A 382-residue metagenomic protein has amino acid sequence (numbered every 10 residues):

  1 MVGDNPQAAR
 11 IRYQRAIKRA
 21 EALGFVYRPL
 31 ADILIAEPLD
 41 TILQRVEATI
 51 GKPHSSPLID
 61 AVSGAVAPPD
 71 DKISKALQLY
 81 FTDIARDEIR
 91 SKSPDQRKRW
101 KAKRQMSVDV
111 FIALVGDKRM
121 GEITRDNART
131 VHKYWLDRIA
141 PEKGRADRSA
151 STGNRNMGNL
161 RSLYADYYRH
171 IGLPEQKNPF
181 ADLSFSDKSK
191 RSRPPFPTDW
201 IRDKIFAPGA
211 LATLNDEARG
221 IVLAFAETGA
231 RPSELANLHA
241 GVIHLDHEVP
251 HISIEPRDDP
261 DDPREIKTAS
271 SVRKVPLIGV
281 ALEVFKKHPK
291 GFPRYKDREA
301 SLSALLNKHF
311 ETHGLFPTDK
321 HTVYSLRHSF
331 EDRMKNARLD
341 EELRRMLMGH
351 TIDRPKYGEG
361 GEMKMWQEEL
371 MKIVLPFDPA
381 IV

Functional and structural regions predicted by a protein language model:
M1-Q96, D109: N-terminal helical hairpins
D60-D71, V131, R169-A207: Flexible interdomain linker/hinge and immediately adjacent N-terminus of the catalytic tyrosine-recombinase domain
S93-V115, E122-Y168, L183, L277: Non-catalytic DNA-binding core/recognition domains of DNA-processing enzymes
A146-A150, N154-G158, A181-A236, R327: Basic, Lys/Arg- and aromatic-enriched nucleic-acid-binding interface segment
A165-N178, F225-P250, E341-L343: Short, charged phosphate-coordinating catalytic segments
N237-V284: Conserved tyrosine-mediated DNA breakage-rejoining catalytic core shared by Y-recombinases
R257-D259, S270, P276-D319, Y324-S325 (+4 more regions): Active-site/catalytic core of tyrosine-dependent DNA strand-transfer enzymes
D258, L282, M348-V382: Catalytic-site neighborhood detector that most strongly recognizes the C-terminal catalytic loop/helix of tyrosine
